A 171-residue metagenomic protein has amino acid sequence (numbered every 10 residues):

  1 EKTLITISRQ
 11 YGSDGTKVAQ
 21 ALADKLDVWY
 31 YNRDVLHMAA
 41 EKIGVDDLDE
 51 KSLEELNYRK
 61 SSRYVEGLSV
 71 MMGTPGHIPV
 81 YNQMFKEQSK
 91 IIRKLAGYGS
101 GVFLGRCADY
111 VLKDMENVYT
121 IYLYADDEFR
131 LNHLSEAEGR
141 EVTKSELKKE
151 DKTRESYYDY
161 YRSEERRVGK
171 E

Functional and structural regions predicted by a protein language model:
E1-T3: Extreme N-terminal, non-catalytic leader segments that precede Walker-type/kinase nucleotide-binding cores
I5, Y31, Y119-I121: Hydrophobic/aromatic beta-strand patches that form the interior of the parallel beta-sheet core in alpha/beta enzyme
I7-Q20: Glycine-rich phosphate-binding P-loop
W29-E41: Short beta-strand-centered segment that lines the nucleotide-binding/catalytic pocket of NTP-utilizing
A40-S100: ATP-dependent small-molecule kinase phosphotransfer cores that center on conserved nucleotide phosphate-binding segments
D47, I121-Y161: A glycine- and Lys/Arg-enriched "phosphate-lid" helix/loop adjacent to the NTP-binding pocket of small-molecule kinases
I91-G139: ATP-dependent NMP and nucleoside kinases share a basic, alpha-helical "lid"
R166-E171: Conserved small/polar residues in nucleotide/adenosyl-binding loops
